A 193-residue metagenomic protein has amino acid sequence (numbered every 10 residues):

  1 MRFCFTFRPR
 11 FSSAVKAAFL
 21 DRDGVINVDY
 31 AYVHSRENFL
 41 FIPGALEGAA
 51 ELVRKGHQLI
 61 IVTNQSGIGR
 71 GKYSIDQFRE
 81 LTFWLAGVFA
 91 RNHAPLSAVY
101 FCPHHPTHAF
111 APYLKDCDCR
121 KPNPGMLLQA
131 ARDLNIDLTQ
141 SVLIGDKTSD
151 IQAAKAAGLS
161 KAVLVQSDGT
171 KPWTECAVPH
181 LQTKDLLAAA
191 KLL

Functional and structural regions predicted by a protein language model:
F3-I60: Active-site neighborhood of HAD-like aspartate-dependent phosphohydrolases
I26-P43, I68-Q77, R91-A94, H108-D118: Metal-dependent phosphoesterase signature
A45, A49-L85, A94-H108, A154: Substrate-recognition element of Asp-dependent hydrolases with the DxDx(T/V) motif
L81-F101, W173-L192: Structural recognition of alpha->loop->beta junctions
P95-A98, L138-S141, K161: Short acidic capping loops at alpha-helix termini that bridge into adjacent secondary structure
D118-T148: Conserved Lys-Pro-Asp/Glu-containing loop-to-beta segment of HAD-superfamily phosphomonoesterases, centered on
L143-L181: Acidic, Mg2+-coordinating phosphoryl-transfer loop and its flanking beta/alpha structural elements, shared across
